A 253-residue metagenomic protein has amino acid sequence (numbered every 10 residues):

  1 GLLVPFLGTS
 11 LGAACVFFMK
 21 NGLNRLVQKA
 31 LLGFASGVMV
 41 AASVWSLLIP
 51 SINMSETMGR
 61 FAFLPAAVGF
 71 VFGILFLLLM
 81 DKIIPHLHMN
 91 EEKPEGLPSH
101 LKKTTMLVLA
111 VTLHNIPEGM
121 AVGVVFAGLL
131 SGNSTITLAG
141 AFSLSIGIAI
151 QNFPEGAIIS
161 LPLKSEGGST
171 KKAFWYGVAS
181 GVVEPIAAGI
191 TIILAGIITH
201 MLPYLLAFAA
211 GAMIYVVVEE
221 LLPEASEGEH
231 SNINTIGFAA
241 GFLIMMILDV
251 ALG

Functional and structural regions predicted by a protein language model:
G1-G253: Intrinsically disordered, metal-sensing/regulatory segments
